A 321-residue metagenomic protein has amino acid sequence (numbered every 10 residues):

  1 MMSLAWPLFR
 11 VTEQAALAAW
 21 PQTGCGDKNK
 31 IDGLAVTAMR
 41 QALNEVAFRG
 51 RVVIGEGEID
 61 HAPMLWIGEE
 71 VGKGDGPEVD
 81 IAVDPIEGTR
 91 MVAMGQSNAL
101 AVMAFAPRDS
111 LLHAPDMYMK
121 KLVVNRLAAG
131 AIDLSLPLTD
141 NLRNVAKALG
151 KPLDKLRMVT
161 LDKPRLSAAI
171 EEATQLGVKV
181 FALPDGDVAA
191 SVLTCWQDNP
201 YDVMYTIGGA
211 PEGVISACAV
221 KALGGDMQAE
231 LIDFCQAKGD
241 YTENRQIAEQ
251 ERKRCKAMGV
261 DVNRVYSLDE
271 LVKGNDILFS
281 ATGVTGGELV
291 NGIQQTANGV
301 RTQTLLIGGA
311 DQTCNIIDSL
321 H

Functional and structural regions predicted by a protein language model:
M1-A82, K147, T174, V188-A189 (+2 more regions): N-terminal subdomain of lithium-sensitive/metallo-dependent phosphomonoesterases centered on the IMPase/IPPase/PAP
L4, L193-H321: Oxyanion/phosphate-interacting regions
V52-E56, I81-V83, V92-M94, H113-A114 (+5 more regions): General beta-strand structural signal in soluble alpha/beta enzymes
M64-W66, M94-Q96, A114-M117, A168-T174 (+3 more regions): Short acidic, glycine/serine/threonine-rich loops at helix termini
G76-E87, M91-S110: DPxDG-like acidic metal-binding loop motif
V102, P107-A182, G287-L289, Q303-L320: Acidic beta-strand-loop-alpha-helix segment within the catalytic core of divalent metal-dependent phosphate-processing
T174-V180, D187-L193, Q197, Y201: Glycine-rich ThDP/TPP pyrophosphate-binding loop and its adjacent helix/strand module within ThDP-dependent enzymes
